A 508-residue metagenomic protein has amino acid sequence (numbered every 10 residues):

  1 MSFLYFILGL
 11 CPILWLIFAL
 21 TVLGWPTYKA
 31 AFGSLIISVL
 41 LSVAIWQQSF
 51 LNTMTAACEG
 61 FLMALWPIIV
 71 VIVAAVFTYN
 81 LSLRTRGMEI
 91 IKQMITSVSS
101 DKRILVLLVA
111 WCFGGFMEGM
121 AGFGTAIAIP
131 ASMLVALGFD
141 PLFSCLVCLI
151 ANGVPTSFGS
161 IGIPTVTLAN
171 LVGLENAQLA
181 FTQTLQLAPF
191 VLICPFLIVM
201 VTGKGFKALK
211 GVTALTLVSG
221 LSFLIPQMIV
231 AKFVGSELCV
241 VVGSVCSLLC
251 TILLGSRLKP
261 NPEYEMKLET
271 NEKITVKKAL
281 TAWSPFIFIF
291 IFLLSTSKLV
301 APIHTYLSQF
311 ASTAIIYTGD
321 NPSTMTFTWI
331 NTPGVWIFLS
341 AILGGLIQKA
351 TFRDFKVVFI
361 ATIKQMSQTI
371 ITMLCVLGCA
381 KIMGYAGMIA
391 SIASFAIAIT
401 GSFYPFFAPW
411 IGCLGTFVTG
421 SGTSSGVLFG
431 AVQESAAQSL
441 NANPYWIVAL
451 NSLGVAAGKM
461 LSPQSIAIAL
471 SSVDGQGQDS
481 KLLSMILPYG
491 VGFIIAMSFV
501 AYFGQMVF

Functional and structural regions predicted by a protein language model:
M1-C11, A64-I68, A121-A126, Q178-I193 (+3 more regions): Structural signature of hydrophobic alpha-helical transmembrane segments
L4-F6, L16-N52, A74-T85, T251-N261 (+3 more regions): Structural signal for alpha-helical transmembrane segments and their membrane-water exit/capping regions in multi-pass
W25, R84-G87, S100-D101, L134-S144 (+5 more regions): Juxtamembrane helix-boundary/capping and inter-helix hinge elements in multi-pass membrane proteins
L83-C112, F116, A396, A437 (+1 more regions): Membrane-embedded helical hairpins/re-entrant loop segments and their flanking transmembrane helices within multi-pass
D101-S132, A136, T156, I370-M383 (+1 more regions): Hydrophobic alpha-helical transmembrane segments of multi-pass integral membrane proteins, predominantly secondary
R103-G115, P141-V154, E175-P195, T372-C375 (+2 more regions): Alpha-helical transmembrane segments of multi-pass membrane proteins
S157, I161-L268, L453-F508: Juxtamembrane and boundary regions of transmembrane helices in multi-pass small-molecule transporters and channels
G243, M266-G412: Transmembrane helical segments that form the transport core of multi-pass membrane transport proteins
